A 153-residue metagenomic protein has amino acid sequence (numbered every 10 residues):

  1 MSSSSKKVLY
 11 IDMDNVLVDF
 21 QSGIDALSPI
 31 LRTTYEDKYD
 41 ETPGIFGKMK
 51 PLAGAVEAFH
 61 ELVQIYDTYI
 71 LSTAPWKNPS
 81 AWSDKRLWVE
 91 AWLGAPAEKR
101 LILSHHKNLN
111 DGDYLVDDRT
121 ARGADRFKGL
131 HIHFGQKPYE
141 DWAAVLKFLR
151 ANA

Functional and structural regions predicted by a protein language model:
M1-S5, H105-N108: A short acidic-Thr-Gly-centered motif at the start of a beta-strand
S2-G47: Active-site neighborhood of HAD-like aspartate-dependent phosphohydrolases
S5-V8, Y66-D67, D111-D113, G129: Short coil/turn segments at beta-strand junctions that form active-site/ligand-binding loops
L9, L62, K107-L109: Structural alpha-helical scaffold elements that stabilize or flank donor/cofactor-binding regions in carbohydrate
I45-K50, W92-A95: Short, flexible loop segments at the rims of nucleotide/cofactor-binding pockets, characterized by
K50, A55-S83, V89: Substrate-recognition element of Asp-dependent hydrolases with the DxDx(T/V) motif
N78-A153: C-terminal cap/substrate-recognition subdomain and adjoining C-terminal extension of metal-dependent phosphatase-like
